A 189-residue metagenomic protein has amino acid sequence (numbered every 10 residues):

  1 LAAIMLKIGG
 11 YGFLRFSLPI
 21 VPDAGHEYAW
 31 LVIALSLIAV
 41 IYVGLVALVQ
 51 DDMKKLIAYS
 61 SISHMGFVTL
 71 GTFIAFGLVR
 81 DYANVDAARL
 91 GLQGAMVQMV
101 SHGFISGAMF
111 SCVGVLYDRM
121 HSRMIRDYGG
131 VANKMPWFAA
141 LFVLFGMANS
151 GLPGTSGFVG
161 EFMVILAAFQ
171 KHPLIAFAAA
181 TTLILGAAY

Functional and structural regions predicted by a protein language model:
L1-Y189: Hydrophobic transmembrane alpha-helices and their helix-loop junctions in integral membrane proteins
